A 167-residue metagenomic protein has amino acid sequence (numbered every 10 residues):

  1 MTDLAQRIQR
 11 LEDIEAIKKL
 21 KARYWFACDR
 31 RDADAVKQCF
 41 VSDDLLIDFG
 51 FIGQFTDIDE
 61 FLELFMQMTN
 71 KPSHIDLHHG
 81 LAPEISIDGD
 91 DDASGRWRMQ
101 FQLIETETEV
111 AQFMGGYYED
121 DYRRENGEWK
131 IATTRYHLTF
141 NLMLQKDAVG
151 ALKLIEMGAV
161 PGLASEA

Functional and structural regions predicted by a protein language model:
M1-F26, R30, D34-Q38: Short, low-complexity N-terminal intrinsically disordered segments enriched in polar/charged residues
D3-A5, N70-A167: A beta-strand edge to alpha-helix "cap/lid" segment located at domain peripheries
E12, G53-T56, V110: A structural signal for alpha-helical segments
E15, F51, D59, F140 (+2 more regions): Solvent-exposed, flexible loop/coil residues
K19, T56, Y117: Short, well-structured alpha-helical interface segments that form or flank functional binding sites
A33-M99: A solvent-exposed, acidic/Ser-Thr-rich amphipathic alpha-helical stretch
